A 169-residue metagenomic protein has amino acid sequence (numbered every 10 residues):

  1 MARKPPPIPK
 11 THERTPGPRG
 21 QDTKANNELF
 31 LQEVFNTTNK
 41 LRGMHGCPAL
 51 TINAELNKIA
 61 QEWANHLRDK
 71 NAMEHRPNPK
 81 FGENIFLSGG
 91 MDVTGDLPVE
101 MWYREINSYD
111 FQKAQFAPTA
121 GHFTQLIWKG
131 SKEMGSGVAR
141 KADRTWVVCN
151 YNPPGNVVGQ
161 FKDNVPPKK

Functional and structural regions predicted by a protein language model:
M1-R19, K169: Low-complexity, intrinsically disordered flanking regions
P7, N26-N27, I52-E55, D110 (+1 more regions): Poly-acidic low-complexity segments
K10, R19, M73, A120-F123: Intrinsically disordered, low-complexity regions enriched for glutamine and histidine
P16, F30-V34, A72, I106 (+2 more regions): Membrane-targeting and insertion segments and their boundary/processing signals
G20-G82: Short, well-ordered surface patches within globular domains
N78-F81, G89-K169: Disulfide-stabilized extracellular recognition modules
